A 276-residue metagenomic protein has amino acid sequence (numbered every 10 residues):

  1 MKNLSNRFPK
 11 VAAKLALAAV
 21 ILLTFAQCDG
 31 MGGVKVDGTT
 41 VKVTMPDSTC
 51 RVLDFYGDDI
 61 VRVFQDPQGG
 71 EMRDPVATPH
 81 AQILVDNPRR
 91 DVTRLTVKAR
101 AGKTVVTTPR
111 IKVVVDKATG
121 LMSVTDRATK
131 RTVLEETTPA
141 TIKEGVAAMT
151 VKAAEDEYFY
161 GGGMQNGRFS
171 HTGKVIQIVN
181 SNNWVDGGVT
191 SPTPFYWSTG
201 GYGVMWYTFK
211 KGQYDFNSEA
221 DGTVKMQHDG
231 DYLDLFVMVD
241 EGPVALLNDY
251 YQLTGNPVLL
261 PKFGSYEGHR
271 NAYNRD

Functional and structural regions predicted by a protein language model:
N3-L15: Bacterial N-terminal signal peptides that target proteins for export
R7, V20-L22, M149: Generic alpha-helical structural signal
K14-T24: Bacterial N-terminal signal peptides
C28-G264, G268-N271: N-terminal accessory segment at the very beginning of proteins
D276: Short, acidic/polar
